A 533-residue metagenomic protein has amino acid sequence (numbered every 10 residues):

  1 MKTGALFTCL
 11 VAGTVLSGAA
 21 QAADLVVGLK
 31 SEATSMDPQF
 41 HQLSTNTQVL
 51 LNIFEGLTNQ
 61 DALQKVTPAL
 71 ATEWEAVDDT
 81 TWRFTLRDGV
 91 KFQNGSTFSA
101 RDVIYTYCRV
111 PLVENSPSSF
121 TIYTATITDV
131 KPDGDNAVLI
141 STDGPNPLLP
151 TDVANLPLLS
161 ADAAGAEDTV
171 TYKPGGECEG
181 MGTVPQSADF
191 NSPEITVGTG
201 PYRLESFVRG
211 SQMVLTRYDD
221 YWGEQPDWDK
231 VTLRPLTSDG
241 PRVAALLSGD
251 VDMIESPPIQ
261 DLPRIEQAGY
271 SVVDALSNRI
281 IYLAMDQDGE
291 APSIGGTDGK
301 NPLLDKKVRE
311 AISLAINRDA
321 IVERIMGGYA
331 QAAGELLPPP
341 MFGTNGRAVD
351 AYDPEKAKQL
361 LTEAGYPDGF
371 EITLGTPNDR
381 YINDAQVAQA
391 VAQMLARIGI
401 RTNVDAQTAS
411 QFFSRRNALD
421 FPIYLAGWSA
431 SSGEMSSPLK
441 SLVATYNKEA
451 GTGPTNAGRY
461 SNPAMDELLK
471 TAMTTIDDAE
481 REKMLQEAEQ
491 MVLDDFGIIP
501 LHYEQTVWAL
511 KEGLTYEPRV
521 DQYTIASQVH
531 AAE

Functional and structural regions predicted by a protein language model:
M1-T8: Bacterial N-terminal signal peptides that target proteins for export
C9-L10, A20: Cleavable N-terminal signal peptides
L16-A22: Sec/Tat signal peptide C-region and signal peptidase I cleavage site
G28-D78, C108, I195-T199: N-terminal lobe/hinge region of extracytoplasmic solute-binding protein
Q60-A62, R87-S118, D129-K131, T196 (+3 more regions): Extracytoplasmic/periplasmic ligand-capture domains
E75, T121-G180: Surface-exposed binding/hinge segments that line and control ligand-binding clefts or catalytic entry sites
G328-A348, V507-K511: Mature extracytoplasmic/periplasmic domains
W508-E533: Long beta-strand-rich cores associated with HINT superfamily self-processing modules
